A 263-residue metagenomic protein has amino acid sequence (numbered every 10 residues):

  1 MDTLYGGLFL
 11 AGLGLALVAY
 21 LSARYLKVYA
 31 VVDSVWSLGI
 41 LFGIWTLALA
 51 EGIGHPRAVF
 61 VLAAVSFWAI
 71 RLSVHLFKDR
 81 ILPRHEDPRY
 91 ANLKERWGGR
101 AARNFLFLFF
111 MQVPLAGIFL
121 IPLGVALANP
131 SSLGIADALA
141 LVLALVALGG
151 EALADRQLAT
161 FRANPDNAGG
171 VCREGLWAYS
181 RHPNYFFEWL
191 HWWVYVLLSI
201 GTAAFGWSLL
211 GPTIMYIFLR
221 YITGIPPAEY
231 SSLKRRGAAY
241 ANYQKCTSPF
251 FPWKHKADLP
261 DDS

Functional and structural regions predicted by a protein language model:
L4-A16, G39-L72, A116-Q157, R162-S263: Hydrophobic transmembrane alpha-helices
L17-V28, V74-R80: C-terminal ends of transmembrane helices
Y25-L26, F109-F110, L153, S180: Transmembrane helix irregularities
L26, V31-L41, H85-F107, G170-W177: Juxtamembrane helix-capping/reentrant segments at transmembrane boundaries
R57-G99: A basic- and aromatic-enriched beta-loop-alpha substructure that forms the phosphate/nucleotide- and DNA/RNA-contacting
W68, L72-H75, R84-H85, A102-L115 (+1 more regions): Membrane-interface module
D87, N92, G99, R103-S131 (+1 more regions): Long, charge-rich intrinsically disordered scaffolds of nucleic-acid metabolism proteins
